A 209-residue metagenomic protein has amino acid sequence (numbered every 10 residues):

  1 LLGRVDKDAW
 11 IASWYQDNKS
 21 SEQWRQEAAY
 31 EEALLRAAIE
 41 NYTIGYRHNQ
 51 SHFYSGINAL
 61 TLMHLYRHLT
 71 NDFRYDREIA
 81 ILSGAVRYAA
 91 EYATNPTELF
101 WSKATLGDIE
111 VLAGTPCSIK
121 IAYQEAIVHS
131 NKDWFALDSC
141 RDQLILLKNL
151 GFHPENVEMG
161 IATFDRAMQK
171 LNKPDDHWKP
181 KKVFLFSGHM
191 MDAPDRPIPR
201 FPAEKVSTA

Functional and structural regions predicted by a protein language model:
L1-E22, T43, R47-L69, E98-I109 (+1 more regions): Amphipathic alpha-helical repeat scaffolds of TPR domains
A9-Q16, H64-Y75, A113-C117, I145-H177 (+1 more regions): Alpha-helical linker/edge segments of TPR/alpha-solenoid repeat scaffolds and analogous pre-/post-domain helices
K19-Q23, A29-E40, D72-E91, P116-V128 (+1 more regions): Alpha-helical repeat scaffolds
A28-L35, N49, Y75-D76, P96-K103 (+1 more regions): Inter-repeat boundary and helix-capping residues of tandem alpha-helical solenoids
Y42-G45, N49, M63-R67, S83-A93 (+4 more regions): Alpha-helical junction/boundary sensor with strong preference for TPR arrays
F100-Q124: Ankyrin-repeat and related helical/solenoid repeat scaffolds used for protein-protein interactions
K179-M190: Regulatory/sensor and coupling segments of signal-transduction and defense proteins
P199-A209: Domain-scale, conserved, charged regions that form catalytic cores and adjacent regulatory/interaction surfaces
